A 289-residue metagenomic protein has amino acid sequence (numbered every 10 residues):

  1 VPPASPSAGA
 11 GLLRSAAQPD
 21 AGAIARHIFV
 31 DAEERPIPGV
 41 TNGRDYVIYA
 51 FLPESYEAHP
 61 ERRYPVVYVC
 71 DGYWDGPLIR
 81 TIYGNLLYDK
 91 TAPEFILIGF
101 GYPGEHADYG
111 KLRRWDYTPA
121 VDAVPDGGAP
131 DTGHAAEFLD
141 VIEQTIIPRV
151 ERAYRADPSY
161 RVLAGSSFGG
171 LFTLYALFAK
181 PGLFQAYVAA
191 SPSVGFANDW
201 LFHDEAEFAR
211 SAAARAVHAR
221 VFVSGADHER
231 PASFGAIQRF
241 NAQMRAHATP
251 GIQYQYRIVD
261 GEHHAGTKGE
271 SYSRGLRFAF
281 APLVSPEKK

Functional and structural regions predicted by a protein language model:
S5-K289: Non-catalytic cap/lid and distal C-terminal segments of serine-dependent acyl enzymes
